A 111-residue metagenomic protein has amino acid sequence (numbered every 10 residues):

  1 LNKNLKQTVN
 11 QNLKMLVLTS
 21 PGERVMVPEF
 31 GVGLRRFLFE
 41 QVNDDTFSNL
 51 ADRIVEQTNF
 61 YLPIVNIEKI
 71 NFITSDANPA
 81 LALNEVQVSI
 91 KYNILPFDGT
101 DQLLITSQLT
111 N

Functional and structural regions predicted by a protein language model:
L1-D52, E56, E68, I73-N111: Immediate N-terminus of the mature polypeptide
Y61-I64: Amphipathic, hydrophobic secondary-structure cores in small proteins
